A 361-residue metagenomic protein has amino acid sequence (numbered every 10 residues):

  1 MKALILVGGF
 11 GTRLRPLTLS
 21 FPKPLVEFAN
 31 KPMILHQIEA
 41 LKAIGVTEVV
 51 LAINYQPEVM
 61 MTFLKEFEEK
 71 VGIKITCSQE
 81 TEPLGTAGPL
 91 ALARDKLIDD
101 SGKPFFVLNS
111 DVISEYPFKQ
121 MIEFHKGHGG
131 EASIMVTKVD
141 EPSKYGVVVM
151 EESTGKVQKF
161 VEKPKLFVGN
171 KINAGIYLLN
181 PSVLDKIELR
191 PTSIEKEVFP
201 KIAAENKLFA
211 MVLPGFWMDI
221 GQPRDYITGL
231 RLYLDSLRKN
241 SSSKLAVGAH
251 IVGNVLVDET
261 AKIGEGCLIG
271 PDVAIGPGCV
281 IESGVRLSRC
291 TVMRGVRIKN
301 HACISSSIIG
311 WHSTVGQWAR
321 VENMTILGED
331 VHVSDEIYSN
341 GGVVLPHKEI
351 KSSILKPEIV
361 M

Functional and structural regions predicted by a protein language model:
K2-I5, R13, L19, E27 (+4 more regions): Conserved N-terminal catalytic core of the sugar/cofactor nucleotidyltransferase
V49-N54, M135-V136, I308: Short internal beta-strands
G102-F106, I113, K119-K126, V139-P142 (+1 more regions): Catalytic-core segments of class I nucleotidyltransferases/pyrophosphorylases that form NMP-activated intermediates
H128-K138: A short, conserved acidic/glycine-rich loop-to-beta-strand motif that forms the donor nucleotide-sugar/metal
N173-I176, R190, F216, G253 (+3 more regions): Glycine/small-residue-rich pyrophosphate-binding loop that anchors the diphosphate of NDP-sugar donors
A203-R289: Extended, small-residue-rich solenoid/repeat segments and analogous flexible loops that form exposed scaffolds
E282-M361: Glycine-rich hexapeptide-repeat left-handed beta-helix
